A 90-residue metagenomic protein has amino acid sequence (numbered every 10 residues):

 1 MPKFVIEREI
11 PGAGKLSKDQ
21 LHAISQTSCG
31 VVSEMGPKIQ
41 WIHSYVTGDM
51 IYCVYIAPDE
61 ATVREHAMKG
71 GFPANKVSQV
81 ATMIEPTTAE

Functional and structural regions predicted by a protein language model:
M1-S33, Q40, M50, E85-E90: Short S/T/G/P-rich N-terminal loop/turn motif that feeds into the first structured element of a domain
E9, S44, I56: Acidic/polar N-terminal loop/beta-strand segments that form early-domain functional surfaces
P11, C53, A67: Short, flexible active-site loop motifs that bind/organize anionic cofactors or intermediates
Q20, T47, Y55-P58: Generic, well-ordered alpha-helical segments
E34, H43-Y45, A67: Generic marker of residues within folded, mature protein domains
P37-H43, K76: A short linear hydrophobic-aromatic micro-motif
W41-Y52, V63: Amphipathic, hydrophobic secondary-structure cores in small proteins
I56-M83: An amphipathic, aromatic/His-enriched active-site/gating alpha helix that lines ligand/cofactor pockets
